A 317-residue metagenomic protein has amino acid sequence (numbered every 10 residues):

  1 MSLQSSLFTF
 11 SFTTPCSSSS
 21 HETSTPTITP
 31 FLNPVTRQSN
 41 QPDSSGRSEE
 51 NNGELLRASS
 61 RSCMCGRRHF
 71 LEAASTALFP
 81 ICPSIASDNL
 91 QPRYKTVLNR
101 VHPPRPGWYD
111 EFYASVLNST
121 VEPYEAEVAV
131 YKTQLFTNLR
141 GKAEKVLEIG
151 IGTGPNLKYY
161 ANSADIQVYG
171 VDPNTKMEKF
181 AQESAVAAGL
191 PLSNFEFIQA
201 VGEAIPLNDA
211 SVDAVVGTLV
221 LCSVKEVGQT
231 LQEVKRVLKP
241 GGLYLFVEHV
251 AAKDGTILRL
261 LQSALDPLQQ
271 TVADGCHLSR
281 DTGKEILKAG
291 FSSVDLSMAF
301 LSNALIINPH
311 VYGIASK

Functional and structural regions predicted by a protein language model:
M1-A58: N-terminal chloroplast transit peptides
N51-T76: N-terminal secretory signal peptides and thylakoid transit peptides that target proteins across membranes
F112, V116-Y124, V247-I307: C-terminal alpha-helical "lid/dimerization" subdomain adjacent to the S-adenosyl-L-methionine
E122-K145, P155-Y159: Conserved alpha-helix/loop element of class I SAM-dependent methyltransferases that forms part of the SAM/SAH-binding
K145-I205: Class I SAM-dependent methyltransferase SAM/SAH-binding core
E203-V215: A short acidic, Gly/Pro-enriched loop at the edge of an enzyme's catalytic core that lines a small-molecule cofactor
D213-V227: A short SAM/SAH-binding and catalytic strip from SAM-dependent methyltransferases
G228-P240: A short glycine-rich, Lys/Arg-flanked "PGG" loop and its adjoining helix->strand segment in the class I
